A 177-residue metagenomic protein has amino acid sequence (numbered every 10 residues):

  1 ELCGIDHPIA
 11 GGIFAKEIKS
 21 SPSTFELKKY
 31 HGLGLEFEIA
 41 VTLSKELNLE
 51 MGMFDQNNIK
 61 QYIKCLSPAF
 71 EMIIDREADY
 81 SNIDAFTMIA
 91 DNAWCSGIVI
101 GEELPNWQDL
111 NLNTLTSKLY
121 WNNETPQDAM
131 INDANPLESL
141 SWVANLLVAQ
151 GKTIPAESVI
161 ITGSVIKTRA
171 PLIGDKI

Functional and structural regions predicted by a protein language model:
E1-N135, K176: Catalytic-core "active-site belt" of small-molecule-metabolizing enzymes, emphasizing His/Asp/Glu-rich regions
S139-L172: A conserved acidic, glycine/proline-rich C-terminal tail/linker
